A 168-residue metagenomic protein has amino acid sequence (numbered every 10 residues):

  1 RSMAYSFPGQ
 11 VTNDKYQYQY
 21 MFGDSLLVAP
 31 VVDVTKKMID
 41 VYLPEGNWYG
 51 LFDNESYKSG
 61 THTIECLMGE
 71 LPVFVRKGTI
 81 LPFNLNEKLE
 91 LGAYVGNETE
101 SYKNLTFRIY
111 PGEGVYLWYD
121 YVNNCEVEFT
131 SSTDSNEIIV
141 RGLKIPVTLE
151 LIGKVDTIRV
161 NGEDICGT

Functional and structural regions predicted by a protein language model:
R1-K154: Catalytic core of carbohydrate-active enzymes
P44, V160-E163: Short strand-turn-strand beta-turns centered on an Asx-Gly dipeptide
D164-T168: Beta-strand-rich ligand-recognition modules
